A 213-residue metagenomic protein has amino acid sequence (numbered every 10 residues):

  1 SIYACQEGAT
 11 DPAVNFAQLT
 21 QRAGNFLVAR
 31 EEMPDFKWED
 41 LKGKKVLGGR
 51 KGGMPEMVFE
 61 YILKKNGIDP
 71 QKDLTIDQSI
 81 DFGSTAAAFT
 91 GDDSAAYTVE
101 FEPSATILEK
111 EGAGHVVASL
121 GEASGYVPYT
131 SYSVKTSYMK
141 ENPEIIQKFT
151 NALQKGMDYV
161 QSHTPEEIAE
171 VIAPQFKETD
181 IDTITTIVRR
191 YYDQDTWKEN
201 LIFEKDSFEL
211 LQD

Functional and structural regions predicted by a protein language model:
S1-D81, A88, A96-E102, A113 (+2 more regions): Short, glycine-/small- and polar/acidic-enriched structural segments that line small-molecule recognition paths
I2, E60, T106, Q154 (+1 more regions): Predominant activation on well-ordered alpha-helical scaffold segments within soluble catalytic domains
A4-E7, K44, G49, I62-N66 (+8 more regions): Structured segments of extracytoplasmic/periplasmic soluble domains in secreted or envelope-associated proteins
L19-A29, E109-N142, I146, T150 (+1 more regions): Periplasmic-binding protein-like
M57, E102, Y132, E166-E170 (+1 more regions): A generic alpha-helix surface/boundary motif
S84-F89, S104-A105, I168: Short, hydrophobic alpha-helical packing/hinge segments within bilobed ligand-binding/sensory domains
K140-D213: Secondary-structure end/capping motifs
